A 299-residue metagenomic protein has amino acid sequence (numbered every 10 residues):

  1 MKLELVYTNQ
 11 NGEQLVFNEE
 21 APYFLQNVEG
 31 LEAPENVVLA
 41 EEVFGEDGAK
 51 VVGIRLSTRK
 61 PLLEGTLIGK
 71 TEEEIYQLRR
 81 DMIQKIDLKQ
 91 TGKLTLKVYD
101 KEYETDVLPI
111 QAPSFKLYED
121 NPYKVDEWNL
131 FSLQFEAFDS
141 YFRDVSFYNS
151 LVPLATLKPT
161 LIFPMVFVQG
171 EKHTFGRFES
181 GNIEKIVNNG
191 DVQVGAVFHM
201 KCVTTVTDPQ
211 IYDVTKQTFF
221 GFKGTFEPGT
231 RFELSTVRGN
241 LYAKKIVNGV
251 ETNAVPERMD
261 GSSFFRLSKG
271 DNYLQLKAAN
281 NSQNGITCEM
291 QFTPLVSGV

Functional and structural regions predicted by a protein language model:
M1-E41: Polar/acidic, low-complexity leader/linker segments enriched in S/T/G and N/D
K2-T8, G92-L94, D208-I211, L241-K245: Short polybasic amphipathic segments
Q26-L62, K116-D120: Short, solvent-exposed beta-alpha or beta-beta edge segments that form flexible loop/patches at the rim of ligand
G48-E73, D126-S140, N272: Oligomerization/assembly interface segments of phage tail-like spikes and tubes
I68, E72-K116, Y273-Q275: Short, acidic/charged, Gly/Pro-enriched secondary-structure junctions
R80-Q90, F142-T156: Charged, amphipathic alpha-helical segments and their flanking helix caps
T95-D144: Short beta-strand and beta-hairpin "edge-sheet" elements
S150-V299: Intrinsically disordered, low-complexity segments enriched in serine, threonine, and glycine
